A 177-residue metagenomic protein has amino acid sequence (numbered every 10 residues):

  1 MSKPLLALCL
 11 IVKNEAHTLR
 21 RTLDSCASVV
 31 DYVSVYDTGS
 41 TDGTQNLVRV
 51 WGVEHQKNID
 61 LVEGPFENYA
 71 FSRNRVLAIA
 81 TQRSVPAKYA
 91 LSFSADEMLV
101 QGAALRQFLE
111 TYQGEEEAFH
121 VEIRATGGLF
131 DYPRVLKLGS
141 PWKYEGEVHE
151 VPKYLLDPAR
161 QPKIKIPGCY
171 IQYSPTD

Functional and structural regions predicted by a protein language model:
S2-A7: Extreme N-terminal starter segment of soluble prokaryotic enzymes
L8-L10, V35, H120: Structural beta-sheet core signal
C9-Y32: Short, well-formed alpha-helical segments that are part of the catalytic scaffolds of diverse glycosyltransferases
H17-R20, D42, N46, F71: Residue-level preference for short helical/loop micro-motifs built around acidic side chains
S25, V29, Y36-V48, P65-F66 (+1 more regions): A conserved acidic beta->alpha catalytic loop
N46-I79: Conserved donor nucleotide-binding strand/loop of the catalytic core
Y69-A78, S84, K88-F93, E97-D177: Catalytic-site signature of metal-activated, phosphate-bearing donor transferases, centered on the GT-A/GT-A-like
